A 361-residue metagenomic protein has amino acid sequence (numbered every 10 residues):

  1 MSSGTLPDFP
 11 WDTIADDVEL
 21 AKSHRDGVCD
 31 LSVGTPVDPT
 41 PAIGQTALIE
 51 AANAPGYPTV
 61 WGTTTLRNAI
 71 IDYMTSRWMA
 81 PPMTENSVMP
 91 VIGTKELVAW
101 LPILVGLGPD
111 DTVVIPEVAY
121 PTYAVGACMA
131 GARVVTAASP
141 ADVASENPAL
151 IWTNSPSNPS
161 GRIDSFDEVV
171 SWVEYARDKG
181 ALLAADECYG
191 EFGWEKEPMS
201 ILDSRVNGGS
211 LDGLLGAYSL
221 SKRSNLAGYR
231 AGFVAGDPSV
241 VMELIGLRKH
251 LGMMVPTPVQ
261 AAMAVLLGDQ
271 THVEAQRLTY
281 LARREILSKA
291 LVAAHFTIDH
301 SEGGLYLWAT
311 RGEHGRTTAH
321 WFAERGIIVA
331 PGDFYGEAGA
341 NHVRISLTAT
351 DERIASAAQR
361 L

Functional and structural regions predicted by a protein language model:
S2-G93, L267: N-terminal small-domain helix-loop-helix segment of the aminotransferase-like
A54-Y175, G190-G209, L215: Conserved core of the PLP fold type I
D72, E324-V329, Y335-L361: PLP-dependent enzyme catalytic core of the Aspartate aminotransferase-like
I115, T136, A185, V329-P331: Hydrophobic residues in well-ordered beta-strands that form the structural core
A130, D178-K179, A294, R325: Helix C-cap/helix->beta junction micro-motif
V206-L281: Conserved core segment of the aminotransferase class I/II
Q260, A264, Y280-S288, I298-T310 (+1 more regions): Conserved glycine-rich beta-strand-loop-beta hairpin in the small C-terminal domain of fold type I
